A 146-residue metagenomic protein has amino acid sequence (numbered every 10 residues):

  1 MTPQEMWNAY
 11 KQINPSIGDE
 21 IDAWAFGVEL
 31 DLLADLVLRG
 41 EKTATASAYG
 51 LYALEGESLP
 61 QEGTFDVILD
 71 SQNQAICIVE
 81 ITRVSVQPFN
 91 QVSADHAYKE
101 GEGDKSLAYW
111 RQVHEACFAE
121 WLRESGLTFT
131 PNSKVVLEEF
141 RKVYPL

Functional and structural regions predicted by a protein language model:
M1-I78, V84-L146: Mixed-charge, low-complexity intrinsically disordered regions
